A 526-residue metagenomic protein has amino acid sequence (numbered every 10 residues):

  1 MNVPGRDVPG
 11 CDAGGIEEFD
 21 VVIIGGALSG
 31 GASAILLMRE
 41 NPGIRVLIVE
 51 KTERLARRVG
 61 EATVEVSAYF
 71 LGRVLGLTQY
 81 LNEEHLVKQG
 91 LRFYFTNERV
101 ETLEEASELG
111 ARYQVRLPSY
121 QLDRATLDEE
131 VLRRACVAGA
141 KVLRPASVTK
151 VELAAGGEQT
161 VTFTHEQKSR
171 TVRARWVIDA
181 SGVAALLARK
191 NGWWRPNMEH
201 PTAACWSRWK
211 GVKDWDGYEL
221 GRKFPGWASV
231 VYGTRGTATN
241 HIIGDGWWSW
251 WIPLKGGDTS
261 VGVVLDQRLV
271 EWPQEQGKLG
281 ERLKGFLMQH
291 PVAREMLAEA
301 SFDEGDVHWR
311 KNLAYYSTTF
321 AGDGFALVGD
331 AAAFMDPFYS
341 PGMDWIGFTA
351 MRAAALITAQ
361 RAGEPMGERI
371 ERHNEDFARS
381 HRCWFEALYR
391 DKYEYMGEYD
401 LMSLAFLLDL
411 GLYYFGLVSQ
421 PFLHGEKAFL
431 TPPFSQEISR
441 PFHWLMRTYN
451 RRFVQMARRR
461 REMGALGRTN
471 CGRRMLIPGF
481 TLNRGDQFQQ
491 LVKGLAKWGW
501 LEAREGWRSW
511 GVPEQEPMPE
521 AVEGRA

Functional and structural regions predicted by a protein language model:
G14-S29, L47: Beta1/beta-strand and adjacent pyrophosphate-binding region of the FAD-binding site in flavoprotein oxidoreductases
I24, L36-E61: Glycine-rich FAD pyrophosphate-binding loop
S29, S33, R54, A184: Conserved Rossmann-like nucleotide-cofactor binding loop
A56-V100: N-terminal FAD cofactor-binding segment of flavoenzymes
E84, T239, D245-W247, P253-K255 (+1 more regions): FAD/FMN-dependent oxidoreductases across multiple families
R112-R133, E271-Q274: Short beta-strand to alpha-helix junction loop
R134-A293, A350: Predominantly flavin-linked oxidoreductase catalytic cores and closely associated redox partners
A355-A526: C-terminal helical "tail/cap" subdomain of flavin- and related membrane-associated enzymes
